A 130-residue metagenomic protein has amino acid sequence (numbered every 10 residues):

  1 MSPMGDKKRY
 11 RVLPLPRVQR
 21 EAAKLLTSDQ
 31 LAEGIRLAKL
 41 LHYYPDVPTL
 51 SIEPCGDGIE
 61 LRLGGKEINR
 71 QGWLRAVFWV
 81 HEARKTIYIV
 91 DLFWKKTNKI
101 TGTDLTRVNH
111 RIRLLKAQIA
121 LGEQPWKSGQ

Functional and structural regions predicted by a protein language model:
M1-W73, E82-T86, F93-Q130: Basic, Lys/Arg-enriched alpha-helical interface segments
F78-W79: Short, charged interaction patches at domain edges and termini
